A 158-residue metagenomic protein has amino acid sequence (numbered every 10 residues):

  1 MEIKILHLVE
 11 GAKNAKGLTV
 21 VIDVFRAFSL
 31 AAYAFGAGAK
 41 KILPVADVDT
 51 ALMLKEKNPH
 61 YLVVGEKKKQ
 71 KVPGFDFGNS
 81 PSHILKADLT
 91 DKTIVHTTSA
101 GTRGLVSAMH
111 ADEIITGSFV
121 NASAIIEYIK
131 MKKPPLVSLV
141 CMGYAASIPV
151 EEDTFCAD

Functional and structural regions predicted by a protein language model:
K4-N14: A short acidic-Thr-Gly-centered motif at the start of a beta-strand
G11-A12, T19-A31: Short acidic, Gly/Ser-rich segments with clustered Asp/Glu that frequently serve as metal-coordination loops in enzyme
K16-G17, D91: A glycine-biased structural micro-motif
L18-V20, L62, S138: Conserved beta-strand elements of the Class I
A37-I42: Domain-level signal for Mg2+-assisted phosphodiester chemistry and nucleotide/NA-binding surfaces in nucleic-acid
L43-K132: Acidic/Gly/His-enriched mid-domain segments of enzyme catalytic cores or analogous surface patches that mediate
L136-D158: Active-site rim beta-loop-alpha module in soluble metabolic enzymes
